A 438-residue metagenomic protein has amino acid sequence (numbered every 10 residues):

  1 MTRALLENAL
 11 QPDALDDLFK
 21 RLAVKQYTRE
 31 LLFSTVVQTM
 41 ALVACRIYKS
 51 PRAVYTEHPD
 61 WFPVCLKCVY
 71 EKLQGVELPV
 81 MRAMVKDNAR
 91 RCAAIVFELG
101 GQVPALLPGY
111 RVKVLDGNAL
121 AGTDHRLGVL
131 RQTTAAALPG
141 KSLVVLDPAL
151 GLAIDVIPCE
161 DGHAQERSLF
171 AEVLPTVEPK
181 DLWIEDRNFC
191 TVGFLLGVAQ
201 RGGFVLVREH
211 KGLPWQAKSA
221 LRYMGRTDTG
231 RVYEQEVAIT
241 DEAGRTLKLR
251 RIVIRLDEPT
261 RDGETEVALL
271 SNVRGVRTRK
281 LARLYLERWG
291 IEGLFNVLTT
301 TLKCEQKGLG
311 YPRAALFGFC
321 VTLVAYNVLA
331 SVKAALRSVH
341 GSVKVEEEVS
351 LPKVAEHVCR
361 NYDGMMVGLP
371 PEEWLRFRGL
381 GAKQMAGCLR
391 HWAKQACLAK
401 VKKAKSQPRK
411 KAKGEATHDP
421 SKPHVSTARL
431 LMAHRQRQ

Functional and structural regions predicted by a protein language model:
M1-Y48, H58, L66-V76, M84-C92 (+4 more regions): Single, function-defining residue in the core of a domain
C92-P104: A short, well-structured juxtamembrane/interface segment
R131-T133: Extracellular beta-strand-rich solenoid/capping regions of secreted or surface-exposed proteins that bind or remodel
